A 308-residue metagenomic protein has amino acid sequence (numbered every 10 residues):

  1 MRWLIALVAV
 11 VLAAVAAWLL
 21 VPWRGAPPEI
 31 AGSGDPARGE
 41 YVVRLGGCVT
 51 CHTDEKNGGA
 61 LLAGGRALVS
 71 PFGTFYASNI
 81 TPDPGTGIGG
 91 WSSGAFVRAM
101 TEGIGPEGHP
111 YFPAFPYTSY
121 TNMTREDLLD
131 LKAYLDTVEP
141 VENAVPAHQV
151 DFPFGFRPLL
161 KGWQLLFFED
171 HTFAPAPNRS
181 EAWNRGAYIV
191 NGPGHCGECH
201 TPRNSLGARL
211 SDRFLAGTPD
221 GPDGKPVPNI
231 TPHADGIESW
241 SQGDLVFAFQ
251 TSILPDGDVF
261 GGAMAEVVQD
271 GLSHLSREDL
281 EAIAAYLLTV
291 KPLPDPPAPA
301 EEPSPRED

Functional and structural regions predicted by a protein language model:
M1-A26: N-terminal type II signal-anchor transmembrane helix that functions as the membrane-insertion/stop-transfer segment
I5, A9, A13, E126-A187 (+2 more regions): Extended surface/linker regions that mediate inter-domain or inter-protein docking in multi-component redox
A16-V21, S92-P106, Y120-N143, W240-P255 (+2 more regions): C-terminal capping alpha-helices of c-type cytochrome domains
P22-R44, G162-N191, A234, R306-D308: Electrostatic cytochrome c docking/interface patches
E29-G32, D83-G85, S93-E102: Aromatic/His-enriched, Gly/Pro-containing loop or helix-boundary segments that lie immediately adjacent to catalytic
P36, E55-S93, Y111-R125, V150-G162 (+3 more regions): Gly/Gly-Pro-rich "capping" loops immediately C-terminal to redox-active cysteine motifs in periplasmic/lumenal
G39, G46-E55, F96, L131 (+5 more regions): The canonical Cys-X-X-Cys-His
C51-N57, T101, P116, D136-T137 (+3 more regions): Detector for the c-type heme attachment site
